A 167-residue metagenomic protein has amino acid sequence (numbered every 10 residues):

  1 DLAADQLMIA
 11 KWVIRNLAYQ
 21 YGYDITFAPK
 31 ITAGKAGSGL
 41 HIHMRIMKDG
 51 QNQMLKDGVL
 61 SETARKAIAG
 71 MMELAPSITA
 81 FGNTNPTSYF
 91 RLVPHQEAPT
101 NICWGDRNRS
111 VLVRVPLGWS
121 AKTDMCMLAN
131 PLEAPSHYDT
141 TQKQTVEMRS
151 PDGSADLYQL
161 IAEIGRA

Functional and structural regions predicted by a protein language model:
D1-A4, M8-A10, R15, Y19-S150: Loop-rich catalytic cores of soluble enzymes, especially ATP-dependent carboxylate-amine ligases and other
D156: Structured ligand/cofactor/substrate-binding pocket environments in proteins
I161: Conserved catalytic/binding loops enriched for acidic/polar residues
A167: Conserved small/polar residues in nucleotide/adenosyl-binding loops
